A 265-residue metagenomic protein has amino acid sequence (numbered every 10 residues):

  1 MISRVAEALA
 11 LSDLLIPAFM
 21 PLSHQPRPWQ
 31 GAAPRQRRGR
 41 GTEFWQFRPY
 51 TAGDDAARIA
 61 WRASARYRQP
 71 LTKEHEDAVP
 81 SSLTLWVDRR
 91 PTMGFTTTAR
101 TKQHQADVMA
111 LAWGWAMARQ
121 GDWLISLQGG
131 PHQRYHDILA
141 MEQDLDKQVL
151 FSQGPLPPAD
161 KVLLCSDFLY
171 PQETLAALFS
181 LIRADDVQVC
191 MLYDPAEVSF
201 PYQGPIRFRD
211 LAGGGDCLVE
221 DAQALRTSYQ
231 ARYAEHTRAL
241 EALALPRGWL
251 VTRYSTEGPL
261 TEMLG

Functional and structural regions predicted by a protein language model:
M1-G39, F44-D54, A63, R68 (+1 more regions): Exposed, interaction-prone extracellular/peripheral surfaces
A60: Short, surface-exposed charged micro-motifs
